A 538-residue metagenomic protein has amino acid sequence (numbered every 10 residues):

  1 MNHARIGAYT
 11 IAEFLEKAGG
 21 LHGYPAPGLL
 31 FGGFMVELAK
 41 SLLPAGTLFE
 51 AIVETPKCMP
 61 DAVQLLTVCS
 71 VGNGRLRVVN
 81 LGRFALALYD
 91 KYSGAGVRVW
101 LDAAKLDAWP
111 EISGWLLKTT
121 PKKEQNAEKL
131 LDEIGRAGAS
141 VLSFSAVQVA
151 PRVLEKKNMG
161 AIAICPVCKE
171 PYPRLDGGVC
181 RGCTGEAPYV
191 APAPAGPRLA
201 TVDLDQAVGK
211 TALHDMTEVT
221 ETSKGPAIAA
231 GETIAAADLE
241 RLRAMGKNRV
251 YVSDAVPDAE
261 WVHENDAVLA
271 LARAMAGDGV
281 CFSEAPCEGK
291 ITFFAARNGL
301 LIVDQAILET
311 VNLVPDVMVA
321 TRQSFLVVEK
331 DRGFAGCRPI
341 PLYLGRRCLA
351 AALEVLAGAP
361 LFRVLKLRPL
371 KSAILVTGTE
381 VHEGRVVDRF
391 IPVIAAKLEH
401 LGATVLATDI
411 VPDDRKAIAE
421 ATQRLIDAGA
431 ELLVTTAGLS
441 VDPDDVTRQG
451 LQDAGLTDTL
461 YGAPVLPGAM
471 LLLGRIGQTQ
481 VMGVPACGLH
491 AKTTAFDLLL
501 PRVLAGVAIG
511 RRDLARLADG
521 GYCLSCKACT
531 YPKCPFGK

Functional and structural regions predicted by a protein language model:
M1-P25, G32-P194: Non-transmembrane, aqueous-exposed alpha-helical and coiled segments at domain scale
E16-P25, A259, A320, P485-G488: A short glycine/serine-rich beta->alpha loop
A51, S372-I374, V481: Conserved hydrophobic helix-helix packing surfaces used for dimerization/oligomerization
P171, D176-G177, R181-G196, T222-S223 (+1 more regions): Cysteine-cluster motifs in flexible loop/terminal segments that predominantly coordinate metals
A195-E288: Short, low-complexity N-terminal leaders and the immediately following helix N-cap/first helix
D254-L367: Extended, charged alpha/beta regions that create polyanion-binding interfaces
A359-D413: Glycine-rich phosphate/diphosphate-binding loop of Rossmann-like nucleotide-binding domains
T379, R389, L406-G537: Short glycine/threonine-rich loop/turn motifs
